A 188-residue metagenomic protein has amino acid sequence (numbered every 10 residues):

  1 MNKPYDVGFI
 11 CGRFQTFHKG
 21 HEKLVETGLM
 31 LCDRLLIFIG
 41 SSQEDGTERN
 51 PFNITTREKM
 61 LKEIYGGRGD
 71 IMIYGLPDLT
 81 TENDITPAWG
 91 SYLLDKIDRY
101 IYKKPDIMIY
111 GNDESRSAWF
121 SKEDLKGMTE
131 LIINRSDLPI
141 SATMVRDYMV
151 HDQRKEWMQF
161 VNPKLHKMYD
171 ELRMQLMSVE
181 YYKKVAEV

Functional and structural regions predicted by a protein language model:
M1-V188: Nucleotidyltransferase catalytic core that binds NTPs
